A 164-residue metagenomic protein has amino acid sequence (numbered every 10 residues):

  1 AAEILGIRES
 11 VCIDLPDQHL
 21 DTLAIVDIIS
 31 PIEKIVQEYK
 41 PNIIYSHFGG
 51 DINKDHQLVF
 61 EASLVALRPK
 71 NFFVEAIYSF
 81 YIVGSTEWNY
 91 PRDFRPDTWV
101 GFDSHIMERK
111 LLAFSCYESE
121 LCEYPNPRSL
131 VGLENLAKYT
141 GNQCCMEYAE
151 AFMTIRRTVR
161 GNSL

Functional and structural regions predicted by a protein language model:
E3, E9, Q18-L164: Metal-dependent de-N-acetylase/amidase catalytic core
I13-L15: Active-site-proximal beta-strand/loop segments in catalytic clefts of secreted hydrolases
